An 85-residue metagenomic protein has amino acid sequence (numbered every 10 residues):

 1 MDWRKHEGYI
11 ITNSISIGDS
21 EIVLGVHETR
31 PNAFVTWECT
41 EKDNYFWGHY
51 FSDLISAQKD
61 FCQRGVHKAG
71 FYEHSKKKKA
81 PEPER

Functional and structural regions predicted by a protein language model:
M1-D2, T29, P81-E82: Alpha-helical structural signal
M1-S16: Negatively charged, low-complexity tracts enriched in Asp/Glu with abundant Ser/Thr
D19-G48, R64: Short aromatic-glycine-(Arg/Gly/Cys) micro-motifs in beta-strand/loop hairpins
A33-V35, S52, Y72: Single-stranded nucleic acid-binding surfaces, predominantly the OB-fold ssDNA-binding core
Y50-K68: A short, charged, amphipathic alpha-helix used as a generic interaction element across diverse proteins
A57, K77-R85: Non-Sec secretion/translocation targeting segments of pathogen effectors
H67-K79: Short, mixed-charge low-complexity intrinsically disordered segments
